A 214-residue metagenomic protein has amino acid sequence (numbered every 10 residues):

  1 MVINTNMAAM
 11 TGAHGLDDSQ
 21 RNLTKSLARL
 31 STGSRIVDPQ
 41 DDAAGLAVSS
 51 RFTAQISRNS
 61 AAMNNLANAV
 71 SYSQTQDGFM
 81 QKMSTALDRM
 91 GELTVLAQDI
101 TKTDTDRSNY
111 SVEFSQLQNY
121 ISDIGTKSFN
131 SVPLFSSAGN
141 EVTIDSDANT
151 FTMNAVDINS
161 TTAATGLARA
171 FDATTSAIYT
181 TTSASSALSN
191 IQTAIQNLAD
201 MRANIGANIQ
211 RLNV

Functional and structural regions predicted by a protein language model:
M1-A9, R35-D38, S50, A54 (+1 more regions): Amphipathic alpha-helical coiled-coil/heptad-repeat segments
N4-T24, A28: Donor-binding/catalytic cores of nucleotide-activated saccharide and glycerol-phosphate transferases/polymerases
H14, N213-V214: Alpha-helical transmembrane segments of multi-pass integral membrane proteins
G15-T24, S50-N64: Parallel, heptad-repeat alpha-helical coiled-coil signal-transduction segments
A28-R29, R35: Amphipathic helical oligomerization segments
